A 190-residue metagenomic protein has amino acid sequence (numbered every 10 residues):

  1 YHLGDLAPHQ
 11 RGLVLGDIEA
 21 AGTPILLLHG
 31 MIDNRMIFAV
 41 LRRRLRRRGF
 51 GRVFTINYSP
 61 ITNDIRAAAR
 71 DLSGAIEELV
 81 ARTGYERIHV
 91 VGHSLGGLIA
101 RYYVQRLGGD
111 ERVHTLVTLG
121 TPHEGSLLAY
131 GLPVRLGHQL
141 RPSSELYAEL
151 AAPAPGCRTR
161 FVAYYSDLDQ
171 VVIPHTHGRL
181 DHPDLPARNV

Functional and structural regions predicted by a protein language model:
Y1-L26, A39, R48: Flexible, membrane-associating and regulatory peripheral segments of lipid-active enzymes
H2, G97, L140, A187-N189: Generic low-polarity alpha-helical segments
V14, L146-A148, H175: Short secondary-structure boundary micro-motifs
E19, G109-R112, P153-R158, D181-D184: Short, conserved loop/helix-junction motifs that constitute active-site signature segments in enzyme catalytic cores
L26-M31, R35-M36, R42-P155, Y164 (+1 more regions): Serine-dependent carboxylesterase/thioesterase catalytic core of lipase-like alpha/beta-hydrolase/SGNH enzymes
C157-V190: C-terminal catalytic-base region of ester-bond hydrolases, centering on the histidine of the charge-relay
